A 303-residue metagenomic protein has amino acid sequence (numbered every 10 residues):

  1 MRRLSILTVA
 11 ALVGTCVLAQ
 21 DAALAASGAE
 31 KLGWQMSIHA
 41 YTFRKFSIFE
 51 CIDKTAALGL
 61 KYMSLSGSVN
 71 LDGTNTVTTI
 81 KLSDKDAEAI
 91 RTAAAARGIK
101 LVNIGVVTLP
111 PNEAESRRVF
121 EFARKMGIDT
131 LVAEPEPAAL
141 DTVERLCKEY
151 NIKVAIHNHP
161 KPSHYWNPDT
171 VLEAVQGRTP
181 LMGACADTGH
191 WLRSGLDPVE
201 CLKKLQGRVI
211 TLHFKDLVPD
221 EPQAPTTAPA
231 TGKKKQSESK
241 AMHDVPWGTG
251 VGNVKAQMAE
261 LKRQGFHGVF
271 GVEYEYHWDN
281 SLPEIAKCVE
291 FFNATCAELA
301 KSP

Functional and structural regions predicted by a protein language model:
M1-T8: Bacterial N-terminal signal peptides that target proteins for export
R2, Q20-A40, F46-Y62, L172-G183 (+1 more regions): Histidine-acidic metal/acid-base catalytic patches
A10-L18: Hydrophobic h-region of N-terminal signal peptides that target proteins for export in Gram-negative bacteria
Q20-D21, G28, E88, T92-G183 (+3 more regions): Active-site acidic/histidine proton-transfer and metal-coordination neighborhood in alpha/beta enzyme cores
T42-R44, G67-V69, V107-P110, E136-A139 (+4 more regions): Active-site-proximal loop/turn and secondary-structure-junction residues that shape catalytic pockets, frequently
S64, N103, V132, A155-I156 (+2 more regions): Conserved beta-strand positions in the central sheet of alpha/beta enzyme cores
S64-A89: Glycine-rich, proline-tolerant flexible connector loops at the mouths of alpha/beta enzymes
G73-T74, H164-N167, P222: Short, charged, surface-exposed secondary-structure boundary motifs
